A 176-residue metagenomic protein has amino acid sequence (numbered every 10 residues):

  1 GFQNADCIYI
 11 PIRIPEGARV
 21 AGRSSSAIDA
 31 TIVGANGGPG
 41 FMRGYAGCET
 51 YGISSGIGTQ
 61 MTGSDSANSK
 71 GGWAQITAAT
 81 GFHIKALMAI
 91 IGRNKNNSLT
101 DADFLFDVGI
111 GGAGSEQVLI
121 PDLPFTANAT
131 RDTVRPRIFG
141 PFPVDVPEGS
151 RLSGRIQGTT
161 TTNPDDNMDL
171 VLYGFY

Functional and structural regions predicted by a protein language model:
G1-Y176: Beta-strand-centric surfaces of beta-sandwich/beta-rich domains
